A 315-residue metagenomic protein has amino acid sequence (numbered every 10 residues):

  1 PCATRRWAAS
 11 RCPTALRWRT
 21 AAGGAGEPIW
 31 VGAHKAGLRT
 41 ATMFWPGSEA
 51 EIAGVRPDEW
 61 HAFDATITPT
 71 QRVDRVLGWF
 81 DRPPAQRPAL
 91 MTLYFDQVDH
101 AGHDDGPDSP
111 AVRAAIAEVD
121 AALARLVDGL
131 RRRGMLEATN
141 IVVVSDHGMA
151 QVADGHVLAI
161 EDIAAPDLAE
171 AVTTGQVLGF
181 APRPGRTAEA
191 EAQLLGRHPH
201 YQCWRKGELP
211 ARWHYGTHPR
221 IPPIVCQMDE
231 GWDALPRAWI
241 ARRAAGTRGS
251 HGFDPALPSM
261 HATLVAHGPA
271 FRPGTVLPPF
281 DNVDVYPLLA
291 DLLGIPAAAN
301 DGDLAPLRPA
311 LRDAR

Functional and structural regions predicted by a protein language model:
P1-Q86, V285, A305-A310: Active-site-proximal alpha/beta segments of enzymes that process anionic O-linked groups
A15-T20, W30, F63-D64, P110-R113 (+3 more regions): Second-shell loop/turn segments in exported
I29-G32, R39-F44, A89-Y94, I141-V143 (+5 more regions): Structural recognition of the beta-strand scaffold that forms the well-ordered cores of secreted hydrolase catalytic
A36-A41, A85-M91, M135-I141, P199-Q202 (+2 more regions): Loop/turn elements at helix/coil->beta-strand transitions in domains of secreted/extracellular proteins
T40, P46-A50, Q97-H100, H147-A150 (+3 more regions): Solvent-exposed loop/turn segments at secondary-structure junctions within structured extracellular/periplasmic domains
W45-D64, L77-R125, R186: Active-site His/acidic residue clusters
E118-I160: Metal-dependent active-site segment of extracytoplasmic phospho-/sulfohydrolases and closely related
V172-D291: Active-site neighborhoods of enzymes that stabilize oxyanions during catalysis
